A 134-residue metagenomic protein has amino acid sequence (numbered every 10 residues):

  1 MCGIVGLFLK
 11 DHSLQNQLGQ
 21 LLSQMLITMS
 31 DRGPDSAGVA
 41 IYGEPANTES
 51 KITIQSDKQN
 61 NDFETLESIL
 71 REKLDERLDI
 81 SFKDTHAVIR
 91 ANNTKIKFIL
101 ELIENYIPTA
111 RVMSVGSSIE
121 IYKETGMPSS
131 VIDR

Functional and structural regions predicted by a protein language model:
M1-R134: N-terminal segments that mediate ammonia production and transfer in glutamine-dependent amidotransferase systems
